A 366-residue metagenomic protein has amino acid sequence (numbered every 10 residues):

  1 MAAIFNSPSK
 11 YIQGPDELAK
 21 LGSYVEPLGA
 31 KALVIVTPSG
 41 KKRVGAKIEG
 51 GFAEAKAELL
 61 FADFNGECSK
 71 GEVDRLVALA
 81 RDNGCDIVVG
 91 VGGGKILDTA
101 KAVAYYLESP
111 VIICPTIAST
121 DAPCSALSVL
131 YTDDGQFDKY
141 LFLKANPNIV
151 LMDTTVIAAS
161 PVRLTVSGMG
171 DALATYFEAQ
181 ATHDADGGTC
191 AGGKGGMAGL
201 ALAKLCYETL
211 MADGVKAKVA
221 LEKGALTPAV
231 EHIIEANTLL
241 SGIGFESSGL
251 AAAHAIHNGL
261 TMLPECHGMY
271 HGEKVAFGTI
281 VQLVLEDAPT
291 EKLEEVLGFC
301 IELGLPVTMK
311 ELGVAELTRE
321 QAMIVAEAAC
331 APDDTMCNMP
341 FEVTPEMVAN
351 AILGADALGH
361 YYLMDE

Functional and structural regions predicted by a protein language model:
M1-I87, M309: ATP/NTP phosphate-donor binding region
K10, K31-L33, L59, D86-V89 (+4 more regions): Structural motif
G14, V34-I35, S69, G94 (+8 more regions): Buried hydrophobic positions in well-ordered alpha/beta secondary-structure cores of metabolic enzymes
L18, K41-G45, K70, K95-A102 (+3 more regions): Short glycine/serine/threonine-rich phosphate/pyrophosphate-binding segments that cradle anionic phosphate groups
A19, Y105-A198: A glycine/threonine-rich phosphate-anchoring loop and its flanking beta-alpha core in nucleotide/phosphate-binding
K20, A288-E366: C-terminal charged capping/lid subdomain of soluble metabolic enzymes
A80-I117: A short, small-residue-rich loop immediately preceding and capping a beta-strand
C190-L305, K310: Active-site segments that bind and position negatively charged phosphate/pyrophosphate groups
